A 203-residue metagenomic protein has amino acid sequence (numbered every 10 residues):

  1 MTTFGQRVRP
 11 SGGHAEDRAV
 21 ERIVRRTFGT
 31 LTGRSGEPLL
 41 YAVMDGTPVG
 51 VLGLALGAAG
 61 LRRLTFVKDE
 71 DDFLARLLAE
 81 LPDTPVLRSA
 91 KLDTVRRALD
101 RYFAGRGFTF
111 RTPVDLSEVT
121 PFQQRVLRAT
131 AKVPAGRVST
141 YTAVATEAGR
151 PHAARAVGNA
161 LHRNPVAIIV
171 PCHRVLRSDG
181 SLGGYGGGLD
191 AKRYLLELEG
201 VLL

Functional and structural regions predicted by a protein language model:
M1-H152, L202-L203: Basic nucleic-acid-binding alpha-helical/helix-turn surface characteristic of O6-alkylguanine DNA
R150-Y194: Short glycine/serine-rich loop segments
L198-E199: Well-ordered alpha/beta subsegment
